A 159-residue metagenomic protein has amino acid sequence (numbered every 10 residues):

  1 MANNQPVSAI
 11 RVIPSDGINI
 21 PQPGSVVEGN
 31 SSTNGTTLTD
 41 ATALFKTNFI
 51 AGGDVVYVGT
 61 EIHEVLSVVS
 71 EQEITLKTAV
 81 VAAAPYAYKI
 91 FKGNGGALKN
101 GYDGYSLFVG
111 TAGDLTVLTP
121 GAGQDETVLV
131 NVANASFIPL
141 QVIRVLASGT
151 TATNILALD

Functional and structural regions predicted by a protein language model:
M1-G24, E61-S67, P85-D159: Surface-exposed, low-hydrophobicity beta-strand/loop segments enriched in small/polar/acidic residues
G24-N48, Y57-G96: Small/polar beta-strand repeat architecture
T47-A51, G101: Short, well-ordered loop/turn sites that connect or cap secondary structure elements
